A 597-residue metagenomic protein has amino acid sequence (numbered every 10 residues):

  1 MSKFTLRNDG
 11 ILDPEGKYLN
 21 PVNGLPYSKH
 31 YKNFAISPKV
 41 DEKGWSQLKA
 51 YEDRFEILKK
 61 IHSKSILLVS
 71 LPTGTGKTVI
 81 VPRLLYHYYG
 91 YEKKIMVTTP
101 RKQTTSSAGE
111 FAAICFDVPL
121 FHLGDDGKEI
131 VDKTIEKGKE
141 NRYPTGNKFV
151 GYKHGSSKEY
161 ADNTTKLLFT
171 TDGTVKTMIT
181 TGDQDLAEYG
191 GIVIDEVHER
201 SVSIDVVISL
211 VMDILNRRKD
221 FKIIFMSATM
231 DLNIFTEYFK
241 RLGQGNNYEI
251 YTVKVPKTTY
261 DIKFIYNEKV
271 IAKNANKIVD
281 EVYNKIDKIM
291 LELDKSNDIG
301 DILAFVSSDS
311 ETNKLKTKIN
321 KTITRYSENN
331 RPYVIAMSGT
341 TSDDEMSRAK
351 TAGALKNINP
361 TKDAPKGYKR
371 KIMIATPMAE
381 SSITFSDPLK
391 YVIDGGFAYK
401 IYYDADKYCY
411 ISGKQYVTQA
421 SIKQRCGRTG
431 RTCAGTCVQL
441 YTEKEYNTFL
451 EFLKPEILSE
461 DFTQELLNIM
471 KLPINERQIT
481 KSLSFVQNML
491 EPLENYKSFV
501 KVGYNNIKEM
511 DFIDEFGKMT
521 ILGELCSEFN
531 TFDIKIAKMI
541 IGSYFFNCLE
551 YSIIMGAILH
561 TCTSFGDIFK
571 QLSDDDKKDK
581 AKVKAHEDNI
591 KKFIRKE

Functional and structural regions predicted by a protein language model:
S2-D9, P14-E15, V22-M539, D576-K580 (+2 more regions): P-loop NTPase motor module signature
C548-E597: Acidic, serine/threonine- and proline-rich low-complexity intrinsically disordered segments
